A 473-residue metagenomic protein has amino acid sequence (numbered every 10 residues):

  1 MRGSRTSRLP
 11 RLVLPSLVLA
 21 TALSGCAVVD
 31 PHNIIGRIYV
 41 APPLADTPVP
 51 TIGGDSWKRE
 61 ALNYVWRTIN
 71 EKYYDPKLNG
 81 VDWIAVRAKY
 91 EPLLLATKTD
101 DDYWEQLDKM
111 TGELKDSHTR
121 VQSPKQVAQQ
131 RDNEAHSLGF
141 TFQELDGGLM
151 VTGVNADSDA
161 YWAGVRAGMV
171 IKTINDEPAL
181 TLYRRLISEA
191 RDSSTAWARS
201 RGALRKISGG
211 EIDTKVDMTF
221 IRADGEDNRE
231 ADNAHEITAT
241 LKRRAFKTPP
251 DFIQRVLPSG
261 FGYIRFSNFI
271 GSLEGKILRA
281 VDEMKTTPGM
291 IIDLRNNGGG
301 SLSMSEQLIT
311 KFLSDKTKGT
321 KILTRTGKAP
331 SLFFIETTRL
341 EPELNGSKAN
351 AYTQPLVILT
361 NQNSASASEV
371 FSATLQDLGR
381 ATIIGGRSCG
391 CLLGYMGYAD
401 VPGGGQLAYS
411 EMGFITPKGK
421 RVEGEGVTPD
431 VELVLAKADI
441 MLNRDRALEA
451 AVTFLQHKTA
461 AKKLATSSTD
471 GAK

Functional and structural regions predicted by a protein language model:
R2-L14: Bacterial N-terminal signal peptides that target proteins for export
I52-L78: Mature N-terminal segment immediately following signal peptide/propeptide cleavage in secreted/periplasmic
K77-G147, E211-Q254, A460-A472: Extended, small/polar residue-biased N-terminal targeting/export presequences and adjacent propeptide/linker tracts
A96, D102, A167-D217, G275-L278 (+3 more regions): PDZ domains, with a preference for the canonical peptide-binding region formed by the helix
R131-T181, I270-E274, M412-G413: PDZ/PDZ-like domain segments forming the peptide/carboxylate-binding groove, activating on the N-terminal beta-strands
A160-S194, I291-R295, L375, I383-G385 (+2 more regions): Conserved PDZ fold ligand-binding element
I207-P402, I440, F454: Cleft-lining beta-strand/loop regions that shape enzyme active-site pockets
